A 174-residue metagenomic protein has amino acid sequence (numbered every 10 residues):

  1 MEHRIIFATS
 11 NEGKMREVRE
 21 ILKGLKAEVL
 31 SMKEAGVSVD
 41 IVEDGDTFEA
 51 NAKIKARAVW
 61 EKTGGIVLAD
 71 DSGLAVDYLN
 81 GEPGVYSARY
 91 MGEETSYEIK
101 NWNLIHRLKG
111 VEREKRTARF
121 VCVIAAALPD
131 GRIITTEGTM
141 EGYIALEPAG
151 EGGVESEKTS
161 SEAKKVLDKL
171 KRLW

Functional and structural regions predicted by a protein language model:
E2-I6, G13-S31, G36-W174: Anionic-ligand binding patches
